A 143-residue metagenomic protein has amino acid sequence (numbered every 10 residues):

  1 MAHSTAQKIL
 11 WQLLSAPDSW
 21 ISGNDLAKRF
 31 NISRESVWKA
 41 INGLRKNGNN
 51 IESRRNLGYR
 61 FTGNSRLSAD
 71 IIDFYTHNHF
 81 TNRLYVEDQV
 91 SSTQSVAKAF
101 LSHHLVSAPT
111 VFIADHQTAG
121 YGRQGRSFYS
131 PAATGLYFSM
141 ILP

Functional and structural regions predicted by a protein language model:
A2-P143: N-terminal lobe of the biotin/lipoate ligase/transferase fold
